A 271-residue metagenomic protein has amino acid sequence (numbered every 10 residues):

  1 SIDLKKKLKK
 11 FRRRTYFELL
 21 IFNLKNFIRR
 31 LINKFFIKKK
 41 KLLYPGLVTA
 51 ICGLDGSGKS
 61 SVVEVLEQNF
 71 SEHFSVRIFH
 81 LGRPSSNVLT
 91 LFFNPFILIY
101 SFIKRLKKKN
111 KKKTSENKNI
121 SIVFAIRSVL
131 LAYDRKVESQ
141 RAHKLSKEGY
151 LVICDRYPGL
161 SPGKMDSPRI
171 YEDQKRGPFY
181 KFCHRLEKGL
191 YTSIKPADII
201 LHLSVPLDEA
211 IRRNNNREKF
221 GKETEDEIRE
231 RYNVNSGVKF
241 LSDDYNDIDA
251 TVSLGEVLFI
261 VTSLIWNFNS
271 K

Functional and structural regions predicted by a protein language model:
S1-G56, S60-E72, I78-R83: The feature captures the alpha-helical scaffold/lid subdomain characteristic of nucleotidyltransferase
S1-L31, F35-K38, D208-K271: NTP-dependent small-molecule kinase module
E18-I37, T90, N94-I97, S101-K104 (+2 more regions): Short hydrophobic helices that act as membrane-entry/anchoring signals
L47-T49, Y150-C154, N246: Generic beta-sheet signal
T49, R77-F79, I199-L201, N246-I248: Hydrophobic/aromatic beta-strand patches that form the interior of the parallel beta-sheet core in alpha/beta enzyme
F74, I194-I199, L241-D244: Short glycine-/polar-rich loops that comprise or flank the Walker A/P-loop and associated switch/sensor motifs
P84-G177: ATP-dependent small-molecule kinase phosphotransfer cores that center on conserved nucleotide phosphate-binding segments
R156-V234: A glycine- and Lys/Arg-enriched "phosphate-lid" helix/loop adjacent to the NTP-binding pocket of small-molecule kinases
